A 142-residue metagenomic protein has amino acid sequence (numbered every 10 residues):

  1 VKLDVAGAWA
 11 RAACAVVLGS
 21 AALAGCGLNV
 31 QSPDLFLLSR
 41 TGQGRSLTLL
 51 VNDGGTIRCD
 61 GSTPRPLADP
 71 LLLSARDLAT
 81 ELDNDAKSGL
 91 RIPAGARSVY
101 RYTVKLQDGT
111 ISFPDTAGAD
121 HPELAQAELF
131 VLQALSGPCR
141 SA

Functional and structural regions predicted by a protein language model:
V1-A24: Sec-dependent bacterial lipoprotein signal peptides
G27-L37, L82-A142: Short, well-ordered, aromatic-rich surface patches in folded extracellular/luminal domains
L38, I57-G61, F113: Short hydrophobic/aromatic-rich beta-strand segments that constitute the beta-sheet cores of beta-sandwich/beta-barrel
G42-T48, R97-V99: Short, surface-exposed coil-to-beta transition loops
R45-L73: Post-signal-peptide N-terminal segment of Sec-exported extracytoplasmic proteins
V51, A75, Y102-V104: Residue-level detector of buried hydrophobic side-chain packing in well-ordered secondary-structure elements
R65-P93: Mature extracytoplasmic domains of secretory-pathway proteins
